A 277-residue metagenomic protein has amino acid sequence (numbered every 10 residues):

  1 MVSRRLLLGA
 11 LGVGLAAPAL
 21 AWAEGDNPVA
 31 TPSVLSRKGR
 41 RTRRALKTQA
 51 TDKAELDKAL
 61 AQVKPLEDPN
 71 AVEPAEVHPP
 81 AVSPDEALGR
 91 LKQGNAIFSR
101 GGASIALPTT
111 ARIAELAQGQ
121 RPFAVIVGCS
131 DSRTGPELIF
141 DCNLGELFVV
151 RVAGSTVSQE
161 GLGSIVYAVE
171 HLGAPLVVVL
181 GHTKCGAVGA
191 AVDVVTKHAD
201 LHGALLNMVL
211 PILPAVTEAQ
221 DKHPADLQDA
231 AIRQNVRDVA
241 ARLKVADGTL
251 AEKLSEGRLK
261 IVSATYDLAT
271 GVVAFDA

Functional and structural regions predicted by a protein language model:
V2, L6-D26: N-terminal export signals
L8, P32, G39, A45-G119 (+3 more regions): Divalent-metal-activated hydrolytic enzyme cores
R112, L116-A124, C129-T134: Glycine-rich, flexible N-terminal cofactor/catalytic loop recognition
V127, R151, T265: Residues in well-ordered beta-strands of folded domains
G128-R133, A153-T156, H182-C185: Short glycine-enriched loops at secondary-structure junctions
S130-V152: Active-site cofactor/substrate anionic-group-binding motifs, chiefly glycine- and Lys/Arg-rich phosphate-binding loops
V179: Conserved functional hotspot residues or short segments at active or partner-binding sites across diverse domains
